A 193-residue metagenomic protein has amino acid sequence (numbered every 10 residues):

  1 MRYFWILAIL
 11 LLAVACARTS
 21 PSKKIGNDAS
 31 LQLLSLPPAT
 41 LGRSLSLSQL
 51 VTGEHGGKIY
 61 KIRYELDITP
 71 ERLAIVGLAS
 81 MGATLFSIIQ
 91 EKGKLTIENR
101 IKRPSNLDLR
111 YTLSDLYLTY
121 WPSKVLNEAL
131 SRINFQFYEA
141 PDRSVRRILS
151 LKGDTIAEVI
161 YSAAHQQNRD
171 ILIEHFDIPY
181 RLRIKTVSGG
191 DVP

Functional and structural regions predicted by a protein language model:
R2-I9: Sec-dependent signal peptide recognition, specifically the positively charged N-region followed immediately by
W5, S30-Q32, L36: N-terminal secretory/membrane-targeting helices
L12-A15: C-terminal motif of bacterial Sec signal peptides marking the signal peptidase cleavage site
A17-L31, L50-V51, E65, A83 (+3 more regions): Mature, soluble, non-transmembrane domains
P38-H55: A short, Trp-centered hydrophobic/proline-enriched beta-strand micro-motif
S44-S48, I59-K61, Q166: A general secondary-structure signal for short beta-strands and their flanking turns/coil in non-transmembrane regions
G56-G82, S87: Structural recognition of beta-strand segments within beta-rich domains
E71, E91-G93, Q167: Envelope-exposed proteins and targeting segments
